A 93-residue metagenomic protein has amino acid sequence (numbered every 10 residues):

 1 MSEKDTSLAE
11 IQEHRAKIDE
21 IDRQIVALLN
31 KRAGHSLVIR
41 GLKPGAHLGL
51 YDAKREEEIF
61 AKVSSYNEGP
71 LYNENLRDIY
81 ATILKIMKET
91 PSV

Functional and structural regions predicted by a protein language model:
M1-V93: Domain-level signature for soluble enzymes in the chorismate/prephenate branch of the shikimate pathway
